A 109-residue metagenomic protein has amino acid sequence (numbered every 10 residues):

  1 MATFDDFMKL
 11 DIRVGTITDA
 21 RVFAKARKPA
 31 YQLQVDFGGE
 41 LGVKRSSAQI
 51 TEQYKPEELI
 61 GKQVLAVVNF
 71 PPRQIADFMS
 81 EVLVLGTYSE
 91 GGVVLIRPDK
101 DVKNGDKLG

Functional and structural regions predicted by a protein language model:
M1-G109: Phosphate-backbone binding interfaces of nucleic-acid-interacting proteins
